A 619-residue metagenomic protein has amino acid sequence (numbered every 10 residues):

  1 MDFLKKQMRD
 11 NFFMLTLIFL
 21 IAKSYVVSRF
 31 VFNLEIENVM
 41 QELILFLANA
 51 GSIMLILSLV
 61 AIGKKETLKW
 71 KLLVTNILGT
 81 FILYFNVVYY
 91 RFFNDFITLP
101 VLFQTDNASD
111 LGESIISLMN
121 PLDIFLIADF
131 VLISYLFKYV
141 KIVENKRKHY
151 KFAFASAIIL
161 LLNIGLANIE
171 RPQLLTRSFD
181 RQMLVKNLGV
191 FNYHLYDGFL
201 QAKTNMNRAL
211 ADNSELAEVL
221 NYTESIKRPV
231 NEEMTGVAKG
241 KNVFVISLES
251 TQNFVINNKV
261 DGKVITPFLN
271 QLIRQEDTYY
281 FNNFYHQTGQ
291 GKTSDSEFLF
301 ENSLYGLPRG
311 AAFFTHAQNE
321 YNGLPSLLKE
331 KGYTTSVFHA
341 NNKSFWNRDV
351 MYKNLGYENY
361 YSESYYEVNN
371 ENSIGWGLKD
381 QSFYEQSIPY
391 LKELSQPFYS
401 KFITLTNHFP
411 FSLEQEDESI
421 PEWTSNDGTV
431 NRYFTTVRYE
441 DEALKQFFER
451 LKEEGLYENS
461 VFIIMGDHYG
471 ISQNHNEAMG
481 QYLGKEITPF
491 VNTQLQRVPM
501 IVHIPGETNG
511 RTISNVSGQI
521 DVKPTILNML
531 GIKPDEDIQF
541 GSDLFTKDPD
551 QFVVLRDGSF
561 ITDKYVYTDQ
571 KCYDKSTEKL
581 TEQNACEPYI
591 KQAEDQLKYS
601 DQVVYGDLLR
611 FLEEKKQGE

Functional and structural regions predicted by a protein language model:
M1, K5, D10-N11, E35-N38 (+15 more regions): Serine/threonine-rich low-complexity intrinsically disordered regions
D2-G198: Transmembrane and membrane-interface helices of multi-pass, inner-membrane envelope-modifying transferases
M8-V26, F32-V39, V60-T67, E144-H149 (+5 more regions): Short, charge-rich amphipathic segments
Q41, E66, L99-L102, D106-S109 (+6 more regions): Generic alpha-helical secondary structure signal
T80-N86, L175, G189-N192, E218 (+5 more regions): A general marker of short, structured functional hotspots
F92-V101, M119-D123, R208, D212-E215 (+5 more regions): A diffuse structural propensity rather than consistent per-protein peaks
G165-G240: Membrane-interface segments at or immediately adjacent to transmembrane helices that form the boundary between
T223-E619: Solvent-exposed soluble domains appended to multi-pass membrane proteins
